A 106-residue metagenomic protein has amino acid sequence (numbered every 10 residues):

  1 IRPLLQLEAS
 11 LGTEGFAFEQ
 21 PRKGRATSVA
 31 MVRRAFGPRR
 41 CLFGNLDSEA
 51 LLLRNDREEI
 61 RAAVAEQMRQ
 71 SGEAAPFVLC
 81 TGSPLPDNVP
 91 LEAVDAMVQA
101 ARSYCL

Functional and structural regions predicted by a protein language model:
I1-L106: Active-site loop segments of alpha/beta catalytic cores
